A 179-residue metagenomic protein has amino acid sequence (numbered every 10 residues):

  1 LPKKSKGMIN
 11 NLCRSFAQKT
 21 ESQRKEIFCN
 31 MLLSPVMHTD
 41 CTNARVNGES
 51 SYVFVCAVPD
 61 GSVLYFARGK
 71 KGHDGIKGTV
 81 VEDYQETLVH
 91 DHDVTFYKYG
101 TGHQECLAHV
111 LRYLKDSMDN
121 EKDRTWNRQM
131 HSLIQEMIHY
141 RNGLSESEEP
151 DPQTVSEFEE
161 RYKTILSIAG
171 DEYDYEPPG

Functional and structural regions predicted by a protein language model:
L1-G179: Catalytic center-proximal scaffold of phosphoryl-transfer enzymes
